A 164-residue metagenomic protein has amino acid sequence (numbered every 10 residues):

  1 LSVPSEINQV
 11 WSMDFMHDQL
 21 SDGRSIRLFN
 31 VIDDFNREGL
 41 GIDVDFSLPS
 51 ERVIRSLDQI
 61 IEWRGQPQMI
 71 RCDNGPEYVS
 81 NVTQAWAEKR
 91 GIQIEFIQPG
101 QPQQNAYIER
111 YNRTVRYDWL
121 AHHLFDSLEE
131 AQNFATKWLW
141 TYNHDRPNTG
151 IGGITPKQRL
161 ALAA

Functional and structural regions predicted by a protein language model:
L1-A164: Charged DNA-binding/catalytic regions of mobile-element recombinases
